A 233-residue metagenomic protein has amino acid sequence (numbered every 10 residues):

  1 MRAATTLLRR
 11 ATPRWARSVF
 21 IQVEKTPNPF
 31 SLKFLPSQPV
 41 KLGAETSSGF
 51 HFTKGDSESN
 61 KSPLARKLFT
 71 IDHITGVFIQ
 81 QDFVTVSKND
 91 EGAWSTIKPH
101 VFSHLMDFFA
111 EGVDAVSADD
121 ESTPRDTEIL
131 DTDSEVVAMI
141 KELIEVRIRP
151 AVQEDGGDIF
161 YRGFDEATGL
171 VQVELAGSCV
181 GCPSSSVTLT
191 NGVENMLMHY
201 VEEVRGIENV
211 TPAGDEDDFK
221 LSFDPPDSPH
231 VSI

Functional and structural regions predicted by a protein language model:
R2-I233: Domain-level signature for proteins that mediate thiol-based redox and metal-cofactor handling
